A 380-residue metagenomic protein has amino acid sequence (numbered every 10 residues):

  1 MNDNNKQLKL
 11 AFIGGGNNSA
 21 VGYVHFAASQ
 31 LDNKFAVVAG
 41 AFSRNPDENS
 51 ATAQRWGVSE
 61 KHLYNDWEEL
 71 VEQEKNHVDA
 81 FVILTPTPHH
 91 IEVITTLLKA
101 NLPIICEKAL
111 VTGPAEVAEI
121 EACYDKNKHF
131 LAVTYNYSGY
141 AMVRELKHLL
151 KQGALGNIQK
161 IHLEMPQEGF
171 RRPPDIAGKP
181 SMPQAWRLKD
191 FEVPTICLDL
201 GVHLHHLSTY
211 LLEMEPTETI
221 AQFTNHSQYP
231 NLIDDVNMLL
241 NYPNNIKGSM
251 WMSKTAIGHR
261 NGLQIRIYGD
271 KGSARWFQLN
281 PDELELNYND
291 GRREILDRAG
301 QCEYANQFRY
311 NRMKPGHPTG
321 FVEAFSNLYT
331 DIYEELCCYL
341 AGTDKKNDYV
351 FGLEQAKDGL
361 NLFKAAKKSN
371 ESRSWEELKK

Functional and structural regions predicted by a protein language model:
M1, N136, N237-Y242, K271-V350: C-terminal glycine/acidic-rich active-site capping loop/insertion
M1-Q7, A80-V82, N327-K380: C-terminal helix-rich "cap/oligomerization" subdomain common to oxidoreductases
M1-V58: N-terminal Rossmann-like dinucleotide-binding module
K6, N17, S138-P230, L284 (+1 more regions): Predominantly a Rossmann-like dinucleotide-binding segment in NAD(P)-dependent oxidoreductases
K61-C123: Beta-loop-alpha module in the N-terminal Rossmann-like domain of NAD(P)-dependent dehydrogenases, especially those
C106, T112, L131-V133, W276: Hydrophobic residues in well-ordered beta-strands that form the structural core
E119-Y137, N157-Q159: Rossmann-fold dehydrogenase core element
L200-D282: Glycine-rich, aromatic-lined ligand/substrate-binding cores of catalytic and carbohydrate-binding domains
